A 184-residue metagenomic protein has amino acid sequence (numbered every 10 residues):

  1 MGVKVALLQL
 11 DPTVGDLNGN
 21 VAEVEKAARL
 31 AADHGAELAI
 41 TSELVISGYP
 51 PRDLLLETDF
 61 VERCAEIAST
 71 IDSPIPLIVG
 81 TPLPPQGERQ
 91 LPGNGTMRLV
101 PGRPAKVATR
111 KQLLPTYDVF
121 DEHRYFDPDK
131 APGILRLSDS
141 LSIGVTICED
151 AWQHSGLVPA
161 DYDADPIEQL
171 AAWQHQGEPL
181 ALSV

Functional and structural regions predicted by a protein language model:
M1-V184: Enzyme catalytic cores with a strong preference for nitrogen-chemistry domains
